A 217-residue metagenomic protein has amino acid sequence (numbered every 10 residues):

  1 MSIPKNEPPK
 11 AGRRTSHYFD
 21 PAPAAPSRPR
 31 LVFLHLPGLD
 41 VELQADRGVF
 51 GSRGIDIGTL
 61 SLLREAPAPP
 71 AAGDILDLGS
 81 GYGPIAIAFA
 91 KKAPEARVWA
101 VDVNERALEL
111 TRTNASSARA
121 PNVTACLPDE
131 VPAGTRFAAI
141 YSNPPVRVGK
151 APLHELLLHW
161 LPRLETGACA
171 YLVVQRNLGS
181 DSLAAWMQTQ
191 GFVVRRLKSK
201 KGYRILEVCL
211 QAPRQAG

Functional and structural regions predicted by a protein language model:
M1-L36, G48: N-terminal auxiliary segments of SAM/dcSAM-dependent transferases
R13-P29, G179-A185, T189-G217: Class I S-adenosyl-L-methionine
D46-R64: Conserved SAM-binding loop and adjacent beta-strand
G58-S142: Conserved SAM/SAH cofactor-binding pocket of Class I
A139-A151: Glycine-rich phosphate-binding "P-loop"
V146-V148, Q175-S180: Short "lid" loop at the C-terminus of a central beta-strand within the Rossmann-like core of SAM-dependent
H154-T166: A short glycine-rich, Lys/Arg-flanked "PGG" loop and its adjoining helix->strand segment in the class I
G167-V174: Conserved beta-strand signature within the Rossmann-like core of class I S-adenosyl-L-methionine
